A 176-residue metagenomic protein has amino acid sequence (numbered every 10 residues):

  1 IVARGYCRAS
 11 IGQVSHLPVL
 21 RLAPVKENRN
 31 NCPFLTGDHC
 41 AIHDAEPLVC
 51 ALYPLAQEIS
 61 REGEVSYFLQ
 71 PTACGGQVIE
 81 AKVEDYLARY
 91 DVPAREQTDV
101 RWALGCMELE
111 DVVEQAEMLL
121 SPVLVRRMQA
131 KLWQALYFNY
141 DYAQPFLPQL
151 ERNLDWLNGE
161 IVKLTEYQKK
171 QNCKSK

Functional and structural regions predicted by a protein language model:
A3-K176: Short loop/turn segments that flank or connect secondary-structure elements
